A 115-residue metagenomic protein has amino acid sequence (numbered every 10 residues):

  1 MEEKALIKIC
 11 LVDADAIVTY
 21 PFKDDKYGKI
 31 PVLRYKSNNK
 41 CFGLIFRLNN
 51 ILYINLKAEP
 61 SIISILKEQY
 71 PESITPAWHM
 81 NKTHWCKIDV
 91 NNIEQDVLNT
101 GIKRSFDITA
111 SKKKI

Functional and structural regions predicted by a protein language model:
M1-I115: Charge-dense, helix-prone N-terminal extensions
